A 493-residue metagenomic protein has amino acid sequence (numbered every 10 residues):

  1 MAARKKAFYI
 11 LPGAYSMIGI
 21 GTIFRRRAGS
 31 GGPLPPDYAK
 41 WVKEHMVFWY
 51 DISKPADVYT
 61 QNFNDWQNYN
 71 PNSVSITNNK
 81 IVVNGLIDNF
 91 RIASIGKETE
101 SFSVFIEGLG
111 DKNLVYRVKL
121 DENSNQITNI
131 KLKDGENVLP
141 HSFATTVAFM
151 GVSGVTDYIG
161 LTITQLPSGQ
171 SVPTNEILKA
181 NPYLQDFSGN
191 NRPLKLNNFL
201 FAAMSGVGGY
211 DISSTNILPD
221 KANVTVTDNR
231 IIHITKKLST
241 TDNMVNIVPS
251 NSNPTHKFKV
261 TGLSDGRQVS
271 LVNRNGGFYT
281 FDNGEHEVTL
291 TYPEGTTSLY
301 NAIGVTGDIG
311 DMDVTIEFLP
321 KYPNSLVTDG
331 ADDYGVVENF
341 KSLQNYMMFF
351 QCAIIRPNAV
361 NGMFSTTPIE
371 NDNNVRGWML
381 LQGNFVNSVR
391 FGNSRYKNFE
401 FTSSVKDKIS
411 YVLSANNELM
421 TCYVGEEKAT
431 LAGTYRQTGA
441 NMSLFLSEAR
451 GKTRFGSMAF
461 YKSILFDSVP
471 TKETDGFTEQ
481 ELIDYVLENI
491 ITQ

Functional and structural regions predicted by a protein language model:
A2-G85, I159-I231, T255-F281, E287 (+4 more regions): Extracytoplasmic low-complexity segments
K40-M46, I92-V104, T241-K257, V337-F350 (+3 more regions): Extracellular/lumenal carbohydrate-interaction signature centered on repeated Trp-anchored short motifs
V47, G362-M363, N387-V389: Short Gly/Ser/Thr-biased coil->beta-strand turn/linker motifs that build repetitive extracellular beta-solenoid/fiber
D51-P55, S153, D329, Q351-A353 (+4 more regions): Structured loops at beta-to-helix junctions and adjacent beta-edge loops in soluble globular domains
G85-K97, T235-S250, V327-N339, N373-G377 (+1 more regions): Secreted extracellular polysaccharide-interacting domains
S94, F105-G169, S188, K195-N216 (+6 more regions): Extracellular glycan-interaction surfaces
A144-M150, T296-Y300, L431-A459: Flexible glycan-contacting loops in extracellular carbohydrate-active proteins
L419-T421, V469-E473: Substrate-binding/catalytic groove segments of enzymes that remodel or degrade extracellular structural polymers
